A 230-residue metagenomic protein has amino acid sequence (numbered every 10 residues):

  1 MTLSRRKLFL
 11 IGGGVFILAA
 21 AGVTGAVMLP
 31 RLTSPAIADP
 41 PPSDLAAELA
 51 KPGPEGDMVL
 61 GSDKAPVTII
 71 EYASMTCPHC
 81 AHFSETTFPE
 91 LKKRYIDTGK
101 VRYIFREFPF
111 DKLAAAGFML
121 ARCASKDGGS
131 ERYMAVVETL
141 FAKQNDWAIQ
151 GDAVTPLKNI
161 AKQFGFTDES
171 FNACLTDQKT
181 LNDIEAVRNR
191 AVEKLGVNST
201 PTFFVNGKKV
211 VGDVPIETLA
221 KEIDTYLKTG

Functional and structural regions predicted by a protein language model:
T2-P41, S74, N159-G230: C-terminal cap of thioredoxin/glutaredoxin-like
P40-K51: N-terminal low-complexity, Pro/Thr/Ser-rich intrinsically disordered segments that act as propeptides or flexible
L45, E55-G56, A116, K143 (+1 more regions): Glycine-rich, flexible loop/turn motifs
A50-V67: A short beta-strand-turn-helix
G53, E85, E185-R188: Structural motif corresponding to alpha-helix initiation and N-cap regions
D63, I96-T98, G196-N198: Extracellular/periplasmic catalytic domains that process cell-envelope and extracellular macromolecules
I69, C77, F203: Conserved S/T- and glycine-rich ATP-binding loop of Class I adenylate-forming
A73-T76, A81-K162: Structural alpha/beta surface segment adjacent to cysteine/selenocysteine redox centers across thiol/disulfide enzymes
